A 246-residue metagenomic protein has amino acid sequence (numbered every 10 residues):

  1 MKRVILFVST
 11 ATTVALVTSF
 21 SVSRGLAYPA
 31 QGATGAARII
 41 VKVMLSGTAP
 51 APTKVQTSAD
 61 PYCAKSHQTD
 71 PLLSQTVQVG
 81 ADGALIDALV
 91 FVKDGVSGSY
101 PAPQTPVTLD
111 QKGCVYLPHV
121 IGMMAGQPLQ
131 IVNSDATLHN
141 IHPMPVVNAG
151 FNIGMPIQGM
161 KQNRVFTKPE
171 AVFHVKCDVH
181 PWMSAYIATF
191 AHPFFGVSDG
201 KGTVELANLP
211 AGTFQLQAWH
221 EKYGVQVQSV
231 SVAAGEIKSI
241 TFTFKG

Functional and structural regions predicted by a protein language model:
M1-V4: Positively charged n-region of N-terminal signal peptides that target proteins for export
F7-V8, P29: Intrinsically disordered, low-complexity segments enriched in polar/charged small residues
S9-S19: Bacterial N-terminal signal peptides
G25-G246: Extracytoplasmic copper-binding redox domains, predominantly the cupredoxin/blue-copper superfamily
